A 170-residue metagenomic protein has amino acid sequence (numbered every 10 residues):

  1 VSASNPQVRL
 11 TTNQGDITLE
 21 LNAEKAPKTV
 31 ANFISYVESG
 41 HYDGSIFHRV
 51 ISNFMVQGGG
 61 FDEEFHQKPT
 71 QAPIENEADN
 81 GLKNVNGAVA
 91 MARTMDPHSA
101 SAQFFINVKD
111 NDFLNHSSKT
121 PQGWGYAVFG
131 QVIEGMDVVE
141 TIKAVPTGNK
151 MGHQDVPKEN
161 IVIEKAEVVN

Functional and structural regions predicted by a protein language model:
V1-N170: Cyclophilin-like peptidyl-prolyl cis-trans isomerases
